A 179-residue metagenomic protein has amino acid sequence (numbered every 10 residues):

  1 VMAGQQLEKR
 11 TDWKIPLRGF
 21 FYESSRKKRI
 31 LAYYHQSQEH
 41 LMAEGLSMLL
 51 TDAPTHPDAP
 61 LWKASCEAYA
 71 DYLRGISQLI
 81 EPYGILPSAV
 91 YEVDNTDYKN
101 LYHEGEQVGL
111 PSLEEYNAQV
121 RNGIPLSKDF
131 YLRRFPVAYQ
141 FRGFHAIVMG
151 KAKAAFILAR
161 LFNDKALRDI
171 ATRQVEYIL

Functional and structural regions predicted by a protein language model:
V1-L179: Glycan-recognition and catalytic cores of secretory/periplasmic carbohydrate-active enzymes
